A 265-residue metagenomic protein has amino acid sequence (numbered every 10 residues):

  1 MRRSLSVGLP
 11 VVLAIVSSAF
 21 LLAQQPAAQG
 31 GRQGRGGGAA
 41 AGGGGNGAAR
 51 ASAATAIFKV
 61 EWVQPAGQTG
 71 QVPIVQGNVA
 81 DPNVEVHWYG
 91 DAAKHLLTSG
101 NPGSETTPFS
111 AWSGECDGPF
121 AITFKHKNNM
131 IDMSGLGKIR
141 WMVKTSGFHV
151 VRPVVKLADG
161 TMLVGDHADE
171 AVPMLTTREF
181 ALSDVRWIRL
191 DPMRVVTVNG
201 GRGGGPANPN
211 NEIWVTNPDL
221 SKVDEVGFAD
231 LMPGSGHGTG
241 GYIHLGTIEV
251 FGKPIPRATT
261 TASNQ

Functional and structural regions predicted by a protein language model:
M1-S4: Positively charged n-region of N-terminal signal peptides that target proteins for export
S6-V11, T55-F58: Generic secretory/membrane-interface signal
G8-F20: Bacterial N-terminal signal peptides
Q24-Q265: Beta-rich carbohydrate-recognition modules and glycan-binding surfaces
